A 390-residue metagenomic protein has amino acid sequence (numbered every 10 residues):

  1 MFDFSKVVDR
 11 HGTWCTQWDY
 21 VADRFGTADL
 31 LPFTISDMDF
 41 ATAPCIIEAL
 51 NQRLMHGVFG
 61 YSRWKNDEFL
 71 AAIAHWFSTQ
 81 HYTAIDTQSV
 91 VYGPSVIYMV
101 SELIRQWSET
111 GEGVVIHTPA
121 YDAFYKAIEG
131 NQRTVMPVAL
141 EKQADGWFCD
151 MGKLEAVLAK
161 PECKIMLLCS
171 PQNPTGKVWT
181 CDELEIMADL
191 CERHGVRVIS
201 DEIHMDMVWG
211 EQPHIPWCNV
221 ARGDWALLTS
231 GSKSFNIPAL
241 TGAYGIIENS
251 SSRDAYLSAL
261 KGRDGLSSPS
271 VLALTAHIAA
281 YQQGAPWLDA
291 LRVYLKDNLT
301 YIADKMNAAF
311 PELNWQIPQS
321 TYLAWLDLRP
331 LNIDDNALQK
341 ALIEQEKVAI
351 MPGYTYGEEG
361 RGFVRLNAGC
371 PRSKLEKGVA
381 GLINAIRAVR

Functional and structural regions predicted by a protein language model:
F2-S95, E102, A280-Y281, V389-R390: N-terminal small-domain helix-loop-helix segment of the aminotransferase-like
F59-D189, D206-A221, A226: Conserved core of the PLP fold type I
D86-T87, I317-Y322, R361: Short Gly/Ser/Thr- and Asp/Glu-enriched loop/turn motifs at secondary-structure junctions
N131, P161, R193-H194, E346 (+1 more regions): Helix C-cap/helix->beta junction micro-motif
D224-A308, N314-P318: PLP-dependent aminotransferase class I/II
L295-K296, A309-Q345: Conserved PLP-binding catalytic core of the aspartate aminotransferase-like
A341-I350, Y356-R390: PLP-dependent enzyme catalytic core of the Aspartate aminotransferase-like
